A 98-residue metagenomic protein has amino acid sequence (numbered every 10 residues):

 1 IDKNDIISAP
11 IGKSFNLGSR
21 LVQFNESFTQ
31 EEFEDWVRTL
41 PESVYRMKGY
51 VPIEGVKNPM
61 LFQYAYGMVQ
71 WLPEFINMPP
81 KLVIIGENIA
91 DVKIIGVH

Functional and structural regions predicted by a protein language model:
I1-M78, N88-K93, V97: C-terminal accessory "lid"/substrate-recognition subdomains
K81-L82: Beta-strand/loop-dominated core regions that host nucleotide or nucleotide-derived cofactor-binding catalytic loops
